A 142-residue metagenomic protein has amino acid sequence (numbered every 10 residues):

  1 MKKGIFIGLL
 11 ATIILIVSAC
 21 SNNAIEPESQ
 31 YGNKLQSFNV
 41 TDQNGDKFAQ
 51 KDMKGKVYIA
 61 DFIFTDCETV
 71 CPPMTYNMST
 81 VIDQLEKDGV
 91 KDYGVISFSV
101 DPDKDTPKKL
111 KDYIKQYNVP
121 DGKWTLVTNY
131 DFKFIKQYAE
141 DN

Functional and structural regions predicted by a protein language model:
M1-I5: Positively charged n-region of N-terminal signal peptides that target proteins for export
I7-I14: Sec-dependent N-terminal signal peptides
L15-A19: C-terminal motif of bacterial Sec signal peptides marking the signal peptidase cleavage site
N23-K51, P73-N77: N-terminal "domain-start" segment that seeds a small globular fold
A49-P72, M78, I96: Short active-site neighborhood of thiol/selenol oxidoreductases, capturing the structured segment around
V70-K87, P107: Typically the conserved alpha-helix immediately C-terminal to a functionally engaged Cys/Sec in thioredoxin-like
D92-D105, K123-K133: Thiol-based oxidoreductase modules, predominantly thioredoxin-like and allied folds used for disulfide exchange
D112-N142: Short, internal strand/loop/helix patches that form the active-site neighborhood or redox-interaction surface
